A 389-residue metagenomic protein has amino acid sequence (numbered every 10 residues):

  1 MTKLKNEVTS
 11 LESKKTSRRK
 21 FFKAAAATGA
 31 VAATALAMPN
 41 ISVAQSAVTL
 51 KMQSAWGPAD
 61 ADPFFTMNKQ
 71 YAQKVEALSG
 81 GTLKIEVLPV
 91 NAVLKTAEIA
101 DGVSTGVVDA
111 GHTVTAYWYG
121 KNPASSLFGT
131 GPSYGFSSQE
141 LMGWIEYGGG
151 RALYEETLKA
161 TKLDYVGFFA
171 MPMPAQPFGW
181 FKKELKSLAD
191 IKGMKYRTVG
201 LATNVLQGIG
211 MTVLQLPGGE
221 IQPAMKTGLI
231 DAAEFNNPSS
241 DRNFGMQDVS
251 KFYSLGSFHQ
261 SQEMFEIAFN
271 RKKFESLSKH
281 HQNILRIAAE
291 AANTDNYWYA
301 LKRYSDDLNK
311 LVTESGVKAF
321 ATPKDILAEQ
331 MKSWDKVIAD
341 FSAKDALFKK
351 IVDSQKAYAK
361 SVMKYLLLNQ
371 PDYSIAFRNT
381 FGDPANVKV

Functional and structural regions predicted by a protein language model:
M1-S17: Secretory targeting signals
K15-L141, E156-V389: N-terminal secretory/targeting leader peptides
G148-G150: Core domains of carbohydrate- and sulfate-ester-processing enzymes
